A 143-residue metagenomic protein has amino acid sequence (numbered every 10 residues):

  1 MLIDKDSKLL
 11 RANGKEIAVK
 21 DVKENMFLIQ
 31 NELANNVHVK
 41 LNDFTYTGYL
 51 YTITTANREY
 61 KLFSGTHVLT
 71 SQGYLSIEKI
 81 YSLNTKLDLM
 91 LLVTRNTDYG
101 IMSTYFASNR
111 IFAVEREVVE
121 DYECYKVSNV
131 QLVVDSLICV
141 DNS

Functional and structural regions predicted by a protein language model:
M1-S143: Autoprocessing domains of the Hint superfamily
